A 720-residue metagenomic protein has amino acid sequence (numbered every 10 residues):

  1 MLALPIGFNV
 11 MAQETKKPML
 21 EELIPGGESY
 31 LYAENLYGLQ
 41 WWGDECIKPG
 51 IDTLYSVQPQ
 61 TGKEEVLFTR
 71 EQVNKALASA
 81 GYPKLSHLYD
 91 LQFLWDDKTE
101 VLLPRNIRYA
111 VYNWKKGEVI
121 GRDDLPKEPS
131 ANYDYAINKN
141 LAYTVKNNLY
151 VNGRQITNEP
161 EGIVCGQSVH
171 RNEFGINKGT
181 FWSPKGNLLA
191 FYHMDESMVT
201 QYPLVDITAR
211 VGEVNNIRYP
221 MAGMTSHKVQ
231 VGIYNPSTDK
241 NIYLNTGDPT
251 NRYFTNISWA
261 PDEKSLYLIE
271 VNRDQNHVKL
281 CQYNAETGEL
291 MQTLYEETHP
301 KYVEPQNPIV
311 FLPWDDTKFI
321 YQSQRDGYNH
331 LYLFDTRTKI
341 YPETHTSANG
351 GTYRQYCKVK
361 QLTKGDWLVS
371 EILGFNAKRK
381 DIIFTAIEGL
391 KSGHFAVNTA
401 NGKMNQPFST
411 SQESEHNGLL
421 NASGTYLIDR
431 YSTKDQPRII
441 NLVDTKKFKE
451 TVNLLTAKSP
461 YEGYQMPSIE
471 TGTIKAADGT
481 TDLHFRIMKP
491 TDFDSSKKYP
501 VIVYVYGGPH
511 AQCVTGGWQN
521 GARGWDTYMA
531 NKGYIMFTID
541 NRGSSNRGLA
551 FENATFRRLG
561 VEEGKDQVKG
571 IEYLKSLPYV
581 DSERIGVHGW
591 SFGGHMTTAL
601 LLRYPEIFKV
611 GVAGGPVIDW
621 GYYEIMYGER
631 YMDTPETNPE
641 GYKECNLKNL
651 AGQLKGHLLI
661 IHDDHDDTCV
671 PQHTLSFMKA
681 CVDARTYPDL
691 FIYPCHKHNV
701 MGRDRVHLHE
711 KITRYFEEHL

Functional and structural regions predicted by a protein language model:
M1-G7: Bacterial N-terminal signal peptides
V10-N405, T425-Y426, Q436: Beta-propeller folds
P25, T69-R70, D124-L125, N158 (+12 more regions): Active-site donor-binding loop signature of nucleotide-sugar glycosyltransferases
E65, R154, I242, Q292 (+7 more regions): Structural signal for short hydrophobic segments within the conserved structured cores of catalytic domains across
Q201, E263, H416-L720: Serine-hydrolase catalytic core recognition
L373-G374, S409, N417-L419: Extended, charged, solvent-exposed helical/coil segments that serve as membrane-proximal linker/sensor scaffolds
